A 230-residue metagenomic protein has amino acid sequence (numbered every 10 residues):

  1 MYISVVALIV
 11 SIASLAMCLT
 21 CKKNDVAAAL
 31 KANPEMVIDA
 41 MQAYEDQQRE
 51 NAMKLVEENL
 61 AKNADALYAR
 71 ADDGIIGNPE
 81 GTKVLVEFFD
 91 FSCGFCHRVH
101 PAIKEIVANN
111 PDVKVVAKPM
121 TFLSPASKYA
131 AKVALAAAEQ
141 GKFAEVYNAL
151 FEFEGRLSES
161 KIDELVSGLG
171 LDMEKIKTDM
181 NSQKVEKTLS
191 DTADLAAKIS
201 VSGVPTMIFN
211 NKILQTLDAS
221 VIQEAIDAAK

Functional and structural regions predicted by a protein language model:
M1-L123, T178-N181, V185-G203, A229: Extracytoplasmic thiol/disulfide redox context detector
T121-K230: Cysteine-centric redox/oxidoreductase cores and disulfide-bonded domains
